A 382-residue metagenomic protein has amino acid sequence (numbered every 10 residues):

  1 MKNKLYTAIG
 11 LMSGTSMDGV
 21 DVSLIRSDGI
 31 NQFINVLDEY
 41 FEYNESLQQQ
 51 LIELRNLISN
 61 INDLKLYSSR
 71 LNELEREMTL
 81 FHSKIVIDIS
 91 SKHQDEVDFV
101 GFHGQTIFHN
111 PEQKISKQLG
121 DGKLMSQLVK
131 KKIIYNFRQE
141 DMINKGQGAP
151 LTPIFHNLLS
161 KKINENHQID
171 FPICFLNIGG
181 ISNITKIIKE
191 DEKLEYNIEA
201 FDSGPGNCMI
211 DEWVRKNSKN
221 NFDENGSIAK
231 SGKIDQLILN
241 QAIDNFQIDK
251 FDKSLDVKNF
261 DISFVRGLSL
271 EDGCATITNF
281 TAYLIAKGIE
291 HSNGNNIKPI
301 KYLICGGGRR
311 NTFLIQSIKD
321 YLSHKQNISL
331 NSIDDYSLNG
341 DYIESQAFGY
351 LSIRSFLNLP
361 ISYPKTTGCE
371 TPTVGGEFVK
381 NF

Functional and structural regions predicted by a protein language model:
K2-I9, I300-K301: Extreme N-terminal starter segment of soluble prokaryotic enzymes
A8-M12, V97-G101, I173-N177: Short glycine-aspartate micro-motif
S13, M17-D18, K145, N279 (+1 more regions): Glycine-rich phosphate-binding/hydrolytic loop that grips phosphoryl groups
V20-S27, V36-E53, I134-K162, C174-Q247: Glycine-rich phosphate-binding loop plus the immediately following alpha-helix
I61-G122: Short beta-strand-loop/turn "lid" adjacent to the catalytic site in phosphate-handling enzymes
D95-G104, N296-G308: Short glycine-rich phosphate-binding loop at a beta-alpha junction
G101-N164: Active-site neighborhood for divalent-cation/phosphate handling
S218-K301, T312-D320, H324: A contiguous, well-structured pocket-lining segment that forms one wall/lid of small-molecule binding clefts in soluble
